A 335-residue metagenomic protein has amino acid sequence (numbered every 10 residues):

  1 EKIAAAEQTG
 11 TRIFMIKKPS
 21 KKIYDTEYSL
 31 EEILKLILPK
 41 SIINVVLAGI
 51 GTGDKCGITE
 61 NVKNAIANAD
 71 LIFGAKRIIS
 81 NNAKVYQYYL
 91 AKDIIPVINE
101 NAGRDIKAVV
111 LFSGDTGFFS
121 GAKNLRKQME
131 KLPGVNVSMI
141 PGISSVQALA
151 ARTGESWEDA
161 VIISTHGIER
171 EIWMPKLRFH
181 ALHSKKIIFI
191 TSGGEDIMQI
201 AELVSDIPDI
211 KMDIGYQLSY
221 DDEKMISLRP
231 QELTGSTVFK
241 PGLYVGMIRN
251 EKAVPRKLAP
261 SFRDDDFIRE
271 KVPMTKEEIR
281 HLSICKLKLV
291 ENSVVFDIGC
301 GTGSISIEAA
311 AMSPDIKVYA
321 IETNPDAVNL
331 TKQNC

Functional and structural regions predicted by a protein language model:
E7-Y24, M129-A150, D159-G167, D213-I214: Short, acidic/small-residue loops that bind anionic groups at enzyme active sites
I23-D25, N44-L47, K107-A108, L182-K271: A contiguous loop/helix-start segment that scaffolds small-molecule binding in enzyme catalytic cores
D25-I42, S145-H180, S192: Short, glycine-/small-residue-rich phosphate/pyrophosphate-handling segment
L30-I143, Q147-A148, V318, E322 (+1 more regions): Class I S-adenosyl-L-methionine
K276-E291: Conserved alpha-helix/loop element of class I SAM-dependent methyltransferases that forms part of the SAM/SAH-binding
N292-G301: Conserved class I S-adenosyl-L-methionine
T302-P314: Conserved SAM-binding loop of SAM-dependent methyltransferases across substrates and taxa, primarily the Class I
V328-N329: Short alpha-helix immediately C-terminal to the canonical SAM-binding loop
